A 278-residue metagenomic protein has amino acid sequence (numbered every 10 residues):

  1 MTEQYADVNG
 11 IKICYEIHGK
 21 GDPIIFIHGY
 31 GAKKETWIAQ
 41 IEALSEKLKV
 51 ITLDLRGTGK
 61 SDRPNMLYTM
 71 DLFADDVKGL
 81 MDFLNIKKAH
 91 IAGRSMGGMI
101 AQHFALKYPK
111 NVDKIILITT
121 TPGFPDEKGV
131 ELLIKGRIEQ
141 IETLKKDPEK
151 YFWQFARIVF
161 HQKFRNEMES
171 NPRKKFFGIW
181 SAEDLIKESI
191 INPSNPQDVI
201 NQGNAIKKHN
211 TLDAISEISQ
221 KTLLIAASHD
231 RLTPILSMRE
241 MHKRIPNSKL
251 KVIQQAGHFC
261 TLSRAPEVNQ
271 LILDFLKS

Functional and structural regions predicted by a protein language model:
D7, I11-M66: Conserved HGGG/HGGXW glycine-rich cap/lid loop of the alpha/beta-hydrolase fold
E42, I51-M96, K107: Active-site loop/oxyanion-hole signature of alpha/beta-hydrolase fold enzymes
K87-D126: Conserved hydrolase catalytic core segment
D113-K146: Flexible "cap/lid" loop of the alpha/beta hydrolase fold
K150-N204, D213-A214: Conserved alpha/beta-hydrolase catalytic His-Asp/Glu region
I218, L224-A226, D230: Short beta-strand/loop motif that positions the catalytic acidic residue of the alpha/beta-hydrolase fold
R231-S237: Conserved alpha/beta-hydrolase "acid-adjacent" motif
A256-N269: Catalytic histidine-centered segment of alpha/beta-hydrolase-like enzymes
